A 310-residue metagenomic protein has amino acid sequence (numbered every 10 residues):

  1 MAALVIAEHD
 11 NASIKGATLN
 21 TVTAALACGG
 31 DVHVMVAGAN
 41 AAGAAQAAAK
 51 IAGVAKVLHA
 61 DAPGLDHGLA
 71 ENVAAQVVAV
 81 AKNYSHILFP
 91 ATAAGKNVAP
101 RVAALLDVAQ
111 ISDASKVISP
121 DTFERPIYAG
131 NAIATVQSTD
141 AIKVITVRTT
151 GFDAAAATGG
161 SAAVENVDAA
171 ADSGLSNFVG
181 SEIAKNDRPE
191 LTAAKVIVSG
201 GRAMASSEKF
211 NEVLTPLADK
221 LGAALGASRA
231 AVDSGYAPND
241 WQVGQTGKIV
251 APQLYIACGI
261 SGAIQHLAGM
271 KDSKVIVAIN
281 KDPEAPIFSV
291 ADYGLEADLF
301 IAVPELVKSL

Functional and structural regions predicted by a protein language model:
M1-L310: N-terminal glycine-rich FAD/FM-binding segment characteristic of electron-transfer flavoproteins
